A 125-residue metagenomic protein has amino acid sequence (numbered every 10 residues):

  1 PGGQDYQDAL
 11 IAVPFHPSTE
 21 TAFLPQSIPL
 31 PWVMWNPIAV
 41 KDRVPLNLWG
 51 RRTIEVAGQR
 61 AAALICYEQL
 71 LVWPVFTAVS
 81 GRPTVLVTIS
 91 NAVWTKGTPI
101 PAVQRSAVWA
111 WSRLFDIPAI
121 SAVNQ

Functional and structural regions predicted by a protein language model:
P1-Q125: Solvent-exposed soluble domains appended to multi-pass membrane proteins
